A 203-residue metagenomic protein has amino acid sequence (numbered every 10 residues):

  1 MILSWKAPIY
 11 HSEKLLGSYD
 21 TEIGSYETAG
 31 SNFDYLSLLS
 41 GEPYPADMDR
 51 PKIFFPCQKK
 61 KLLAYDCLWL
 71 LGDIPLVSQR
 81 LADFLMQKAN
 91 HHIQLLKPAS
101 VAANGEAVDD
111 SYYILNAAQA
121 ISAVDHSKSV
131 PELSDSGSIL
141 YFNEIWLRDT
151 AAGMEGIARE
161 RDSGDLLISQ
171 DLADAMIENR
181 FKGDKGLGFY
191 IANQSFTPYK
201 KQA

Functional and structural regions predicted by a protein language model:
M1-A203: Phosphate/anion-contacting hairpin/loop surfaces
